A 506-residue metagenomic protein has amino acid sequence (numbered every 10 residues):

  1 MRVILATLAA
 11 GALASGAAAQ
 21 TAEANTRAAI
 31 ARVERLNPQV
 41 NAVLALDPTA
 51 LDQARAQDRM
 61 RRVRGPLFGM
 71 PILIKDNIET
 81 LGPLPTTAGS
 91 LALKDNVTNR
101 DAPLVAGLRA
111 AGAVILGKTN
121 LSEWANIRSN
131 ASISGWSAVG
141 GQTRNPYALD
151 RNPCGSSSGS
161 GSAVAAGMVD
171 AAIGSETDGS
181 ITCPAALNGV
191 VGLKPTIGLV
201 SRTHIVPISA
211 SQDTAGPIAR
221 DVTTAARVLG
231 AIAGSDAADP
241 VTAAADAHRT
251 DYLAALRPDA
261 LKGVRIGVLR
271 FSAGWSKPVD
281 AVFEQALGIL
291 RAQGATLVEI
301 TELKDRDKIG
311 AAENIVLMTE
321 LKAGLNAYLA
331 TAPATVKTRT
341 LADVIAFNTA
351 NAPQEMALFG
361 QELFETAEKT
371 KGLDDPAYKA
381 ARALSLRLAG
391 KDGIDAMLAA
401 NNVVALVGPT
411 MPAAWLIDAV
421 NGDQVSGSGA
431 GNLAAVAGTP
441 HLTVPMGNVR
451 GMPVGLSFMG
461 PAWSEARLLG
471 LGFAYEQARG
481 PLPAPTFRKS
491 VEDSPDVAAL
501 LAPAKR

Functional and structural regions predicted by a protein language model:
M1-Q53, G82, Q285-A295, A346 (+2 more regions): An N-terminal boundary/leader segment
Q20-D178, T196, G288, G390 (+2 more regions): Gly/Ser-rich catalytic/binding loops embedded in alpha/beta enzyme cores
A29, G69, A110, V279 (+1 more regions): Glycine-rich, small-residue loops and helix-cap segments that act as flexible hinges at active-site edges
A42-L44, P71-I74, G107, V114-K118 (+9 more regions): Structural recognition of the beta-strand scaffold that forms the well-ordered cores of secreted hydrolase catalytic
G69-A88, A255, A260-L269, T319-L388 (+2 more regions): Short helix-loop capping/hinge segments that flank enzyme active sites or metal/cofactor-binding pockets
A102, D251-Y252, W275-E302, G324-V336 (+2 more regions): Acyltransferase
S137, I181, N188-H204, T443: Flexible glycine/proline-rich, aromatic-decorated loop/lid segments
A166, K194-A286, Q293, K304-D307 (+2 more regions): A short helix-breaking turn/cap at a secondary-structure junction
